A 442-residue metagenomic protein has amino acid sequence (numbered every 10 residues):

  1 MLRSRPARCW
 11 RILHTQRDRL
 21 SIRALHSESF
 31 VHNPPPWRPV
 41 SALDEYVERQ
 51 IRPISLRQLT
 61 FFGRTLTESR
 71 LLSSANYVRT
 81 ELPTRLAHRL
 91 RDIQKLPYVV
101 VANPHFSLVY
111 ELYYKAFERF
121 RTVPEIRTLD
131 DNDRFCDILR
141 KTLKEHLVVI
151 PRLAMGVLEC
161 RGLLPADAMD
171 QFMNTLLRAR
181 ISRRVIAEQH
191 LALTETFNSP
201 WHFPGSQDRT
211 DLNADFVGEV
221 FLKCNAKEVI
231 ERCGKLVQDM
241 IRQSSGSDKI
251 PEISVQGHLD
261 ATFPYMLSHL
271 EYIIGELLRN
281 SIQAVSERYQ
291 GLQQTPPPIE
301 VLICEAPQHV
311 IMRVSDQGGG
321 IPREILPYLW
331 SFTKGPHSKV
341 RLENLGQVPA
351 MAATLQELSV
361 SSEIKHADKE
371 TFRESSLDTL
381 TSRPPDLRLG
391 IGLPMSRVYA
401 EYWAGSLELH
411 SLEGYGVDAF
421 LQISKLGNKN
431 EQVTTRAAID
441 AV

Functional and structural regions predicted by a protein language model:
M1-T15: N-terminal chloroplast transit peptides
S21-Q58, G63-S73, Q94-P97, T128 (+2 more regions): Flexible, glycine-/charge-rich segments associated with ATP-binding catalytic modules
W37-E252, L267, E271: Signal-transmission coiled-coils
L236-M240, S244, M266-P297, A306 (+1 more regions): Conserved ATP-binding N-box helix of the HATPase_c
I250-A261: Conserved catalytic submotifs in the C-terminal HATPase_c
N280-S315, R341-H366, T371, S375: ATP-lid-like helix-loop hinge signature
G319-G320: Glycine-rich G1-box
W330-K334: Short acidic-aromatic loop segments in the C-terminal HATPase_c
